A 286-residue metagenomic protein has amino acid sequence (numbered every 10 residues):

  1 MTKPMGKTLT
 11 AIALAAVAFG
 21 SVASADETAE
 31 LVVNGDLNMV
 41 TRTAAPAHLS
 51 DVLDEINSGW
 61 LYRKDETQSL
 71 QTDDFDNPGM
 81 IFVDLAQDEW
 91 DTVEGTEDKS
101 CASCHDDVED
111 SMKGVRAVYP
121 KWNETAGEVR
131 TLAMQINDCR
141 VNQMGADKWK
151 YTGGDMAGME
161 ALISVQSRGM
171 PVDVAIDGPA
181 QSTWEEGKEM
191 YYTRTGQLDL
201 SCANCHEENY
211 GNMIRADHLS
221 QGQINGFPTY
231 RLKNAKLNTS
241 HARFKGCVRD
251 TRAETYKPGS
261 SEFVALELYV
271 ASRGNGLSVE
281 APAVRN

Functional and structural regions predicted by a protein language model:
T2-T10: Bacterial N-terminal signal peptides that target proteins for export
L9-F82, D110, P120-E185, K233-T255 (+2 more regions): Post-cleavage N-terminal segment of exported redox proteins
N77-D84, D88-S103, E109-R116: Mid-chain, structured segments of secreted extracytoplasmic proteins
D84-Q87, V93, A161-M213: Surface-exposed interaction/gating patches
D98-E109, M159, G187, Q197-N209 (+2 more regions): The canonical Cys-X-X-Cys-His
S111-G114, N212-A216: Short Cys/His-rich "knuckle" micro-motifs
R116-T125, H218-G226: Short cysteine/histidine-rich metal-coordination sites, predominantly Zn2+-binding motifs
E189, G196, N204-Y210, G222-N234 (+3 more regions): C-terminal cap of thioredoxin/glutaredoxin-like
